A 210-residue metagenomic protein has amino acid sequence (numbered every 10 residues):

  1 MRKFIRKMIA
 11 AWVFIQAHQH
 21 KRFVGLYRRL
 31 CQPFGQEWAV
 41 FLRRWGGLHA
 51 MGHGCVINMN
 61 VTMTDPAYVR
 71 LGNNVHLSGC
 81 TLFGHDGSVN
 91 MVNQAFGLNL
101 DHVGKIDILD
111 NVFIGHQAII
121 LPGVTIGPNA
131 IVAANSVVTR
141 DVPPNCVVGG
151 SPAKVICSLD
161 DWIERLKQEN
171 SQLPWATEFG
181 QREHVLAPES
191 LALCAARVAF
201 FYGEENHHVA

Functional and structural regions predicted by a protein language model:
M1, A50, A67-R70, F83 (+4 more regions): Soluble, non-transmembrane catalytic domains of enzymes that act on hydrophobic metabolites at membranes
M1-G47, S151-A210: Terminal amphipathic alpha-helical/low-complexity segments used for targeting or macromolecular assembly
G25-R29, H53, N90: Short, basic/aromatic beta-hairpin or loop at an interaction surface
Q36-W45, V56-T125, P152, S158-D160: Flexible, glycine/small-residue-enriched loop-and-beta-strand segment within the central core of proteins
L48-H49, T139: Alpha-helix termination/capping residues and helix-transition junctions
H116-I131, S136-R140: Beta-rich strand-turn-strand
P144, G149: Catalytic binding pocket for nucleotide-activated donors in carbohydrate/polymer assembly enzymes
